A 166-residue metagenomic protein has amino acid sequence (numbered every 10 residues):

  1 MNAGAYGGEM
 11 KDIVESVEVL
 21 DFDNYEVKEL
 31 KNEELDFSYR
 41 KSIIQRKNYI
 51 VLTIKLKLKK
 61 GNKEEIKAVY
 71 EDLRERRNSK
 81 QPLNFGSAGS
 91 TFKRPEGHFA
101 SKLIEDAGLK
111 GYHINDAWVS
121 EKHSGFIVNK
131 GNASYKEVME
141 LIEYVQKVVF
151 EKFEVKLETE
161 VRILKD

Functional and structural regions predicted by a protein language model:
M1-S16, S87: A gly/ser-rich beta-alpha-beta helix-loop segment of oxidoreductase catalytic cores
L20-E140, K147-V148, K152, K156-D166: Phosphate/pyrophosphate- and phosphate-bearing ligand-binding catalytic cores of soluble enzymes
